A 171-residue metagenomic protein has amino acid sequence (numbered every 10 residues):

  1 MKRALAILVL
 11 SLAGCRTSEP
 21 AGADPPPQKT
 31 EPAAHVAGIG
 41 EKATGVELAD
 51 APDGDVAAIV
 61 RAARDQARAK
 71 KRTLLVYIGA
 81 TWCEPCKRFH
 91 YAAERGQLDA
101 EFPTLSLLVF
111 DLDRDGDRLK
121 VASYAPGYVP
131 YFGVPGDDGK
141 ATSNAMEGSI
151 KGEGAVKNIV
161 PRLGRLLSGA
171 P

Functional and structural regions predicted by a protein language model:
M1-A13: Sec-dependent bacterial lipoprotein signal peptides
G14-S18: Bacterial signal peptide processing site
E19-P32: Short, low-complexity, disordered segments immediately C-terminal to signal peptides in bacterial exported proteins
G54, A80, D99-D117: Thiol-based oxidoreductase modules, predominantly thioredoxin-like and allied folds used for disulfide exchange
G54-R72: A short beta-strand-turn-helix
K70-T81: Short active-site neighborhood of thiol/selenol oxidoreductases, capturing the structured segment around
C86-E101: Typically the conserved alpha-helix immediately C-terminal to a functionally engaged Cys/Sec in thioredoxin-like
G127-P171: Non-catalytic, surface beta->alpha helical segment in thiol-disulfide oxidoreductase systems
